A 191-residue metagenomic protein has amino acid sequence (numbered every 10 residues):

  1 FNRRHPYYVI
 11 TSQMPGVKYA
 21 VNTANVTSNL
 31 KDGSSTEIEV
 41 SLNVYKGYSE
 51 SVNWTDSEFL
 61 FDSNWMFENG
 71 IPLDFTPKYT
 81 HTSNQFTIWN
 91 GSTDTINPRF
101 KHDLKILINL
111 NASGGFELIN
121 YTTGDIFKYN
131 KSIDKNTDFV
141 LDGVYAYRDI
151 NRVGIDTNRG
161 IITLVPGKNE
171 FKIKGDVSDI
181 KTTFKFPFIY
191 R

Functional and structural regions predicted by a protein language model:
F1-P6, N111-G114: A short, compositionally biased
R3-Y48: Short beta-strand and beta-hairpin "edge-sheet" elements
Y48-E50, G114: Residue-level signal for secondary-structure boundary sites
E50-E58: Short, charged, solvent-exposed linker or helix-capping segments at domain edges/interfaces that act as flexible hinges
E58-R191: Intrinsically disordered, low-complexity segments enriched in serine, threonine, and glycine
